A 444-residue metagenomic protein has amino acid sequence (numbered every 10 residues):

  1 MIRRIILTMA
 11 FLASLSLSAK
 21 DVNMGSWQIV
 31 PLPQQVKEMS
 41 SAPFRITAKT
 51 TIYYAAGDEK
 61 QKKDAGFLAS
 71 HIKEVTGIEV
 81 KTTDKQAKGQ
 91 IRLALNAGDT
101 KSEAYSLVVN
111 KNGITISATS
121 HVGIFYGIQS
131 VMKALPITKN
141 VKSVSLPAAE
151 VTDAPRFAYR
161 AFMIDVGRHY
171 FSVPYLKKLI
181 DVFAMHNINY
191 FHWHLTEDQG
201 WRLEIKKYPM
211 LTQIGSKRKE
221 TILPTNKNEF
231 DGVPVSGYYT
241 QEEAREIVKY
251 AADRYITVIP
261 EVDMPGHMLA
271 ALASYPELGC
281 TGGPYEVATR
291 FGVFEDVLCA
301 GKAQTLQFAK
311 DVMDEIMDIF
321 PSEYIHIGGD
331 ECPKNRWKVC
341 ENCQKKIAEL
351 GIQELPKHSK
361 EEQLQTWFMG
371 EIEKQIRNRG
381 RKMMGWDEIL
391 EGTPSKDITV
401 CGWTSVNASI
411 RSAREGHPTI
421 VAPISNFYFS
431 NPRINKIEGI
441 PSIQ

Functional and structural regions predicted by a protein language model:
M1-G25: Bacterial Sec-dependent N-terminal signal peptides
K20-Y159: Contiguous, structured surface segment used for ligand recognition
K60-K62, S172, W201-L203, M268-A270 (+3 more regions): Extracytoplasmic/secreted cell-surface and envelope-processing proteins
H71, T100-Y324, E371, Q375: Feature activates predominantly on carbohydrate-active enzymes
G167, T196-G200, D263-H267, D330-K334 (+3 more regions): Active-site beta-loop-alpha junctions enriched in small/polar residues
A271-E277, T281, E286-I398, W403-G416: Active-site neighborhood of glycoside hydrolase catalytic domains
A408-Q444: Aromatic-lined glycan-binding groove of carbohydrate-active enzymes
